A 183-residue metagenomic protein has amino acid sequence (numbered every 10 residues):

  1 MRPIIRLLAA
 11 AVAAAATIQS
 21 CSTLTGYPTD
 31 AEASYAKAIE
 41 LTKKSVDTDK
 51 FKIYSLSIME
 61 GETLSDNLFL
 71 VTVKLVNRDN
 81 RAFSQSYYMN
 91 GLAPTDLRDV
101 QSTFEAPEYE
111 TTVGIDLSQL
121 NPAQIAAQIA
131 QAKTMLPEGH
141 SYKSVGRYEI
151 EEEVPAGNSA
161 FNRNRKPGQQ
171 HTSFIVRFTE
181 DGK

Functional and structural regions predicted by a protein language model:
M1-L8: Bacterial N-terminal signal peptides that target proteins for export
A11-A15: Alpha-helical transmembrane segments
T17-S20: C-terminal motif of bacterial Sec signal peptides marking the signal peptidase cleavage site
S22-L24: Bacterial signal peptide processing site
D30-D49: Post-signal peptide N-terminal segment of mature Sec-exported envelope proteins
K50-S86, Y148-F178: Exposed beta-strand-loop-beta-strand "reactive/processing" segments of non-cytosolic proteins
R81-E105, Q170-K183: A short, surface-exposed beta-strand/turn
P94-K143: Long, charged/polar, surface-exposed segments that mediate recognition or autoinhibition
